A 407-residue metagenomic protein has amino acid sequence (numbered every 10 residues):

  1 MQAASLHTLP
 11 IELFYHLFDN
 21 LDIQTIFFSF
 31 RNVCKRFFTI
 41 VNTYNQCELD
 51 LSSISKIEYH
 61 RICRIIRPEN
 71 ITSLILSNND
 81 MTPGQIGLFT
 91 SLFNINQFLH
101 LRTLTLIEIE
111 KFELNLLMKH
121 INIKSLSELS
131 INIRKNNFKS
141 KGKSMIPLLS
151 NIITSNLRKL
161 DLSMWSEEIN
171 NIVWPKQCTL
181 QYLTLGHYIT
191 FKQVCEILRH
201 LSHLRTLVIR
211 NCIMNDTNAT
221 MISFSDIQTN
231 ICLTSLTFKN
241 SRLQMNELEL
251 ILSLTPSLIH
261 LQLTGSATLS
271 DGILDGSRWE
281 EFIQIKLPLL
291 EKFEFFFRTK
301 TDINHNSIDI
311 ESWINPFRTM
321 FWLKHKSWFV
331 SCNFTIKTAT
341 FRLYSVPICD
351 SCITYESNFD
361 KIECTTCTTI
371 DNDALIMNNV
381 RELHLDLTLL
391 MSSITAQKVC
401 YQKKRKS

Functional and structural regions predicted by a protein language model:
M1-S407: Eukaryote-biased activation of long, low-complexity terminal tails and linkers
